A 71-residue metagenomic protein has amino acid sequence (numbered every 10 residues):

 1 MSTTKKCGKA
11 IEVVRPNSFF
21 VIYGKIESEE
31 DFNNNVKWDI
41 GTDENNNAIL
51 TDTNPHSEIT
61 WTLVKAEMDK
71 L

Functional and structural regions predicted by a protein language model:
M1-L71: Interaction-interface detector
